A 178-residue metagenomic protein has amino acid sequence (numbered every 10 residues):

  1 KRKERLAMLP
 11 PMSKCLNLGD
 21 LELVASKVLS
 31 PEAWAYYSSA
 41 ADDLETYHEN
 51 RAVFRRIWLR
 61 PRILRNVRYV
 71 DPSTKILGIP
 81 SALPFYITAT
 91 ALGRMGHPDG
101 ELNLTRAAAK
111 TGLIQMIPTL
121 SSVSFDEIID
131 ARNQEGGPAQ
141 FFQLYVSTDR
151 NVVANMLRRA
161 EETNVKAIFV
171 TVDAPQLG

Functional and structural regions predicted by a protein language model:
R2-S81: An N-cap/entry alpha-helix motif that binds or orients negatively charged groups
S30, I87, A108, V170: Conserved, mostly hydrophobic/aromatic
D42-E45, M95-G100: A structural motif shared across PLP-dependent enzymes of the aminotransferase-like
F85-T88, L113-I117, Q140-L144, I168: Hydrophobic faces of well-ordered beta-strands that scaffold small-molecule active sites in alpha/beta enzyme cores
Y86-P98, F142-N151: Active-site mouth loops of central-metabolism enzymes
A91-G93, P118-F125, A174: Short glycine-enriched loops at secondary-structure junctions
L92, R106, E135, T148-G178: Alpha/beta enzyme core
T105, K110, F125-G137, A160-E161: Acidic (Asp/Glu)-rich catalytic clusters
